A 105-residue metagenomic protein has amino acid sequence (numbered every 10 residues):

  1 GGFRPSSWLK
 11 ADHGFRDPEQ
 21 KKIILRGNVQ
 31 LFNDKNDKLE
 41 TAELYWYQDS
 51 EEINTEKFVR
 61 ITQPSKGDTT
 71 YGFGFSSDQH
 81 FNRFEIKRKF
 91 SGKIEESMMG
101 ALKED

Functional and structural regions predicted by a protein language model:
G1-D105: Mature-chain termini and adjacent capping regions
